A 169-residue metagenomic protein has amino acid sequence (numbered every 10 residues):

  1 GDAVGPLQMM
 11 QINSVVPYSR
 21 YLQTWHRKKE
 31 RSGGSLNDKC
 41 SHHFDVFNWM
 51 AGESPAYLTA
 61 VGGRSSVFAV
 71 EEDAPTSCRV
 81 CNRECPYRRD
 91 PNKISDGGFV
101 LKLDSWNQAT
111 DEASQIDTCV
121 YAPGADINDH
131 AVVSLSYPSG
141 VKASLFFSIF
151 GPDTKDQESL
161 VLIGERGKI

Functional and structural regions predicted by a protein language model:
G1-T118: Predominantly a Rossmann-like dinucleotide-binding segment in NAD(P)-dependent oxidoreductases
V120-V132, Y137-I169: Glycine-enriched catalytic-core subsegment of oxygenase/oxidase enzymes
